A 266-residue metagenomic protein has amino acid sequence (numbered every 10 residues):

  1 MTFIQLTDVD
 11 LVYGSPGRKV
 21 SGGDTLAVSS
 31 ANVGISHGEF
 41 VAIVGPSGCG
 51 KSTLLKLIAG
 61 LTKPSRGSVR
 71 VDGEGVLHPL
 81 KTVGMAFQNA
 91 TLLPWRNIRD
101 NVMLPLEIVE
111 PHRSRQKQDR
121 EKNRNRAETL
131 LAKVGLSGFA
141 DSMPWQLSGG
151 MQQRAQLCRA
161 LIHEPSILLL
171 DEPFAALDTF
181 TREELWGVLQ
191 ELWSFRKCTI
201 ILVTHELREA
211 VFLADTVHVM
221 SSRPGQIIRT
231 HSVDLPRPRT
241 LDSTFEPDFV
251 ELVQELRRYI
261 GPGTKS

Functional and structural regions predicted by a protein language model:
V44-P46: The feature captures the beta-strand-to-loop junction immediately N-terminal to the Walker
A59: Helix-to-loop junction immediately C-terminal to a conserved catalytic motif
G67-P79: Conserved ABC transporter NBD signature motif
R99-E110, R124, S232: Short helical segment in ABC ATPase nucleotide-binding domains corresponding to the A-loop/adjacent helical element
K122-V134: ABC nucleotide-binding domain "signature" region
S142-W145, H163: Conserved signature/switch motifs of ABC ATPase nucleotide-binding domains
L168-D171: Catalytic Walker B motif of ABC-type/P-loop ATPase nucleotide-binding domains
